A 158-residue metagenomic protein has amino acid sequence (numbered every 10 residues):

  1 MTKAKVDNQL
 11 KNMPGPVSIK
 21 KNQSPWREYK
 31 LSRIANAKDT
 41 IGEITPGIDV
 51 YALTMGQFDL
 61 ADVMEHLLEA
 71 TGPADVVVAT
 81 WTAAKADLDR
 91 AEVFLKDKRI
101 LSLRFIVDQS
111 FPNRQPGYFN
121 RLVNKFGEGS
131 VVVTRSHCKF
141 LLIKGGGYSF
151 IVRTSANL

Functional and structural regions predicted by a protein language model:
M1-L158: PLD/PLD-like phosphodiesterase catalytic module centered on the HKD motif
